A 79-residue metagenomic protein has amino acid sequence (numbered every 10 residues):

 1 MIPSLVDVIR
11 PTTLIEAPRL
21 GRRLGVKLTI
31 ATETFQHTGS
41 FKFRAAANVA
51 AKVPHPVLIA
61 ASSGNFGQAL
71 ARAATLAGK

Functional and structural regions predicted by a protein language model:
M1-K79: PLP-dependent amino-acid enzyme catalytic core
